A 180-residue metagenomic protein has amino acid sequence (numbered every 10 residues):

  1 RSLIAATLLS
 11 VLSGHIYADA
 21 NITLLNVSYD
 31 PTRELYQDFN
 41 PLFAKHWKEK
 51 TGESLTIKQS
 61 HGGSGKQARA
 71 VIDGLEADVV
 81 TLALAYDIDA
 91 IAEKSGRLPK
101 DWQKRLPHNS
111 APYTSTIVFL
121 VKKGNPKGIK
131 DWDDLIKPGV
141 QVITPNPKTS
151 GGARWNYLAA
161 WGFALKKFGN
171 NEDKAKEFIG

Functional and structural regions predicted by a protein language model:
R1-S2, D19: Short linear, low-complexity motifs centered on an aromatic residue
S2-G14: Bacterial N-terminal signal peptides
D19-S150: N-terminal segment of the mature folded domain
K94, F163, G180: Residues that form generic nucleotide/phosphate-binding pockets
G152-Y157: Active-site cradle of extracellular carbohydrate-active enzymes
A159-K166: Helix-loop "lid/cap" segments that line or gate small-molecule binding pockets
K167-G180: Ligand-binding pocket segment of bilobal, Venus flytrap-like solute-binding proteins
